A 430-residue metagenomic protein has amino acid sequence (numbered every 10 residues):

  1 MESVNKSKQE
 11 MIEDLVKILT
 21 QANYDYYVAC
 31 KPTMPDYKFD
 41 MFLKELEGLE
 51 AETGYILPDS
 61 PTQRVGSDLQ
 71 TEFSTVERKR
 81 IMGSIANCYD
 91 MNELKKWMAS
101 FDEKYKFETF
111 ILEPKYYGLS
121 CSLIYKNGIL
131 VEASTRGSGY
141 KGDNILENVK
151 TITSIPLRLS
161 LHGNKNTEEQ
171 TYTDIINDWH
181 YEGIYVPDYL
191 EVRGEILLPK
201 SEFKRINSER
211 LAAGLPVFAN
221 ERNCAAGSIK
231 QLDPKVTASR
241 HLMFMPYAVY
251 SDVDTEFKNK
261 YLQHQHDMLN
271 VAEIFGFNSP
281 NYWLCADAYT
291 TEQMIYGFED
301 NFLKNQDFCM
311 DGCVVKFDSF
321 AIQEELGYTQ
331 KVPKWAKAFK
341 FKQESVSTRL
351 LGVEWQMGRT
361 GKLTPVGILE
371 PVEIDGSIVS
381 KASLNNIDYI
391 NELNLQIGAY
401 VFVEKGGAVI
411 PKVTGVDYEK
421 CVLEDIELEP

Functional and structural regions predicted by a protein language model:
M1-P430: RNA/tRNA-interacting regions in translation and RNA-turnover enzymes
